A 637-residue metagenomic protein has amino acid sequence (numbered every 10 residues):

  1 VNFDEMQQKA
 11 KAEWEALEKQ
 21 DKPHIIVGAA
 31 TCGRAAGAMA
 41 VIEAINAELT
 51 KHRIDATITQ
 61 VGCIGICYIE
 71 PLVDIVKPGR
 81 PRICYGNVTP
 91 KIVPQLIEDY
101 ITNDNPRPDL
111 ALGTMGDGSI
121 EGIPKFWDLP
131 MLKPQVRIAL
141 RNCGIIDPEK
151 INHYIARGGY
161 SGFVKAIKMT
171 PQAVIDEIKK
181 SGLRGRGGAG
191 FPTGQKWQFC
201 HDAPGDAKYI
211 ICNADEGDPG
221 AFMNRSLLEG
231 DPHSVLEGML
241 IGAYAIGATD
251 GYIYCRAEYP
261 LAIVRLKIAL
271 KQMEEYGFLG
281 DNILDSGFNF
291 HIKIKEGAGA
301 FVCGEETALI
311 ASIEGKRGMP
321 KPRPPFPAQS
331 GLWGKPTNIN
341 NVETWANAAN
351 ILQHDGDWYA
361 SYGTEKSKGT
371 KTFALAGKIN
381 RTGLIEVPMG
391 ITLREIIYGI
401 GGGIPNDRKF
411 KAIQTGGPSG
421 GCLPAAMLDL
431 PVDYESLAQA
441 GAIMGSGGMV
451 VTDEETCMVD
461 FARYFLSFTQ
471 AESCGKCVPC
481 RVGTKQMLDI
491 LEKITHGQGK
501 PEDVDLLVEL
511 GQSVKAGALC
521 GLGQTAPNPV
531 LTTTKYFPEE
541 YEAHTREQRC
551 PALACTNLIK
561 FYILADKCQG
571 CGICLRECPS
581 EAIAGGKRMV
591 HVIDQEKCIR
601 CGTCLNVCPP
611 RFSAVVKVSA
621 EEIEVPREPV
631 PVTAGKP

Functional and structural regions predicted by a protein language model:
V1-F561, A565-K567, V625-P637: Feature of Fe-S/electron-transfer and energy-metabolism proteins that preferentially highlights extended coupling
P71-V73, P479-K485, I573-V592, T603-E621: Iron-sulfur cluster-binding cysteine motifs and their immediate structural context in ferredoxin-like electron-transfer
C474, L553, C571-C574, C604: Cysteine-cluster motifs in flexible loop/terminal segments that predominantly coordinate metals
I563, V592-I599: Flexible gly/pro/ser-rich segments immediately N-terminal to CXXCH heme-c attachment motifs in exported/periplasmic
A565-G570, C578: Leucine-rich, hydrophobic repeat-scaffold detector
